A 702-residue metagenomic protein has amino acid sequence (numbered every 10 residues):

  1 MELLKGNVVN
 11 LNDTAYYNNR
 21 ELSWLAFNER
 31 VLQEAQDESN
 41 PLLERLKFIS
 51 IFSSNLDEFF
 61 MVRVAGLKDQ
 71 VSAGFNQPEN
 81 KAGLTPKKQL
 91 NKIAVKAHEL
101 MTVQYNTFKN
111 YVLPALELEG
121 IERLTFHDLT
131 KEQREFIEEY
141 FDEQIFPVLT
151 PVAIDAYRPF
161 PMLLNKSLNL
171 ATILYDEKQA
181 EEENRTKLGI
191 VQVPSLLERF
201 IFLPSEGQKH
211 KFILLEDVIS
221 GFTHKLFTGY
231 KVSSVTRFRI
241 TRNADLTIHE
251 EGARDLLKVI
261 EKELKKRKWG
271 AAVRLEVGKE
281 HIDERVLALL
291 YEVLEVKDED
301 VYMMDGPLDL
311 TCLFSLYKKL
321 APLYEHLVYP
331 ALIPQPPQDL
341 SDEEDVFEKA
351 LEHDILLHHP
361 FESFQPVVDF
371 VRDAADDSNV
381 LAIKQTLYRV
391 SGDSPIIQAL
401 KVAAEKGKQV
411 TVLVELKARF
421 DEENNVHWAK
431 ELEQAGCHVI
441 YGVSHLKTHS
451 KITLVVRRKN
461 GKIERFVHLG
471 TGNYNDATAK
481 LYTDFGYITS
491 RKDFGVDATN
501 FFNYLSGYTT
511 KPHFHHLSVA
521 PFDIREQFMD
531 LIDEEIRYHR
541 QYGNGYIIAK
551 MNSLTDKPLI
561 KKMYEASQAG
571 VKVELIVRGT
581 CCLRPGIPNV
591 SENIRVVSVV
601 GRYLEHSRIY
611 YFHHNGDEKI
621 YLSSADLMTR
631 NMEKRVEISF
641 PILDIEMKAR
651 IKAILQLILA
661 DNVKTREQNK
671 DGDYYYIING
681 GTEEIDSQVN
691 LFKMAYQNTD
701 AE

Functional and structural regions predicted by a protein language model:
M1-I547, E565-A569, C581-E702: N-terminal localization/anchoring segments of enzymes in phospholipid and broader phosphate metabolism
N552: Cofactor-pocket helix-loop regions in the catalytic cores of large enzyme subunits
K557-I560, Y564: Glycine/threonine-rich ATP-lid/beta-loop region of ATP-binding domains
L559, V577-G579: C-terminal accessory/interaction regions of large nucleic acid-associated machines
K572-I576: Hydrophobic alpha/beta core scaffold segments
